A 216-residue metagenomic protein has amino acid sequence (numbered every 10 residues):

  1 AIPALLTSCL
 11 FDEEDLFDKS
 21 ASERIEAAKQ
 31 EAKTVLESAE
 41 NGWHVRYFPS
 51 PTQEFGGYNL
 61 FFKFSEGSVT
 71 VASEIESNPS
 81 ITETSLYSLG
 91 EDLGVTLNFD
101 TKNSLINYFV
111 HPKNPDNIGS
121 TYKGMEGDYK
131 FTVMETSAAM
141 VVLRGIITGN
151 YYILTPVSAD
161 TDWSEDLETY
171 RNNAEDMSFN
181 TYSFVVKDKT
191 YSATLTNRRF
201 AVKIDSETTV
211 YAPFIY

Functional and structural regions predicted by a protein language model:
A1-I2: Sec-dependent signal peptide recognition, specifically the positively charged N-region followed immediately by
L5-S8: C-terminal motif of bacterial Sec signal peptides marking the signal peptidase cleavage site
L10-T96, D100, S104-I106, T136-A138 (+2 more regions): Acidic/polar, low-complexity intrinsically disordered N-terminal segments immediately downstream of a Sec signal
N59-F64, L86-G90, Y129-T136, T190-L195 (+1 more regions): Short, exposed beta-strand/loop patches in secreted or surface proteins that constitute
A72-D128, A201-Y216: Contiguous, well-ordered beta-strand patches that form the walls/edges of small beta-barrel/beta-sandwich domains
M125-I153: Hydrophobic, ordered structural segments
N150-Y151, V157-Y216: Preference for solvent-exposed, low-hydrophobicity sequence contexts
